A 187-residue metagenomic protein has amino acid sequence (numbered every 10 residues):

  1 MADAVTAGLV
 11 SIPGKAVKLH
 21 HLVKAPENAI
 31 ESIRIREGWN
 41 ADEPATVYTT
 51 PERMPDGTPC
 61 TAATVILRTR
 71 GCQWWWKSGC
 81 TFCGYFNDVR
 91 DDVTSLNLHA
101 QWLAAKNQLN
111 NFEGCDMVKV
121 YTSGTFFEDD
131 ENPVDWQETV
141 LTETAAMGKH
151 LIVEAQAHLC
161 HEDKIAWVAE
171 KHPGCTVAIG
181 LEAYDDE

Functional and structural regions predicted by a protein language model:
A2-A100, A104-C115, M147: N-terminal [4Fe-4S]-dependent radical SAM core
G84-N132, E143-H161, G174-E187: Core AdoMet radical
D130-E138, H161-E170: Distinct, well-ordered alpha-helical segments
